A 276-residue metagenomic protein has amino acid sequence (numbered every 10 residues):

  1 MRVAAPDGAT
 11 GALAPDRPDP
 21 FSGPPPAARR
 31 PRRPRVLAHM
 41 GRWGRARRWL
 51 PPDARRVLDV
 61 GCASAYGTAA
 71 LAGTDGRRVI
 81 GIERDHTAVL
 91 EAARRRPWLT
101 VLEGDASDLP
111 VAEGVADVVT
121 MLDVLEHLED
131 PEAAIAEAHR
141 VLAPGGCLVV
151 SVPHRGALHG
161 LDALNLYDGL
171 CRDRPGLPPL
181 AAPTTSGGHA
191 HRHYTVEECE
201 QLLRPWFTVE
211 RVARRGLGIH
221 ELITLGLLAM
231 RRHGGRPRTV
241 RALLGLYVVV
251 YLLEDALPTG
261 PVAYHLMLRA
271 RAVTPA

Functional and structural regions predicted by a protein language model:
M1-A112, V118-T120, I135, A190-H193 (+2 more regions): Conserved N-terminal segment of class I S-adenosyl-L-methionine
G11-M40, E129-E137, V141, C147-V273: S-adenosyl-L-methionine-dependent methyltransferase catalytic module, highlighting the catalytic core
A65, V141-L142: Short acidic-hydrophobic sequence patches enriched in Asp/Glu that either
D108, E126, A157: Active-site micro-motifs of SAM-dependent methyltransferase domains
V118-E129: A short SAM/SAH-binding and catalytic strip from SAM-dependent methyltransferases
